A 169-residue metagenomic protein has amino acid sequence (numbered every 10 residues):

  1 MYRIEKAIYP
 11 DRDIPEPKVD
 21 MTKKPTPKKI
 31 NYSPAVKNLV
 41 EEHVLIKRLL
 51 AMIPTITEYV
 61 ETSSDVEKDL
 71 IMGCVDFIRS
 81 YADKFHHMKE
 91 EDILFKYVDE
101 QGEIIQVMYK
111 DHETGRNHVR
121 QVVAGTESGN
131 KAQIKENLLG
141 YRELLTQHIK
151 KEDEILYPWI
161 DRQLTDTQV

Functional and structural regions predicted by a protein language model:
M1-V169: Small-residue-biased structural context
